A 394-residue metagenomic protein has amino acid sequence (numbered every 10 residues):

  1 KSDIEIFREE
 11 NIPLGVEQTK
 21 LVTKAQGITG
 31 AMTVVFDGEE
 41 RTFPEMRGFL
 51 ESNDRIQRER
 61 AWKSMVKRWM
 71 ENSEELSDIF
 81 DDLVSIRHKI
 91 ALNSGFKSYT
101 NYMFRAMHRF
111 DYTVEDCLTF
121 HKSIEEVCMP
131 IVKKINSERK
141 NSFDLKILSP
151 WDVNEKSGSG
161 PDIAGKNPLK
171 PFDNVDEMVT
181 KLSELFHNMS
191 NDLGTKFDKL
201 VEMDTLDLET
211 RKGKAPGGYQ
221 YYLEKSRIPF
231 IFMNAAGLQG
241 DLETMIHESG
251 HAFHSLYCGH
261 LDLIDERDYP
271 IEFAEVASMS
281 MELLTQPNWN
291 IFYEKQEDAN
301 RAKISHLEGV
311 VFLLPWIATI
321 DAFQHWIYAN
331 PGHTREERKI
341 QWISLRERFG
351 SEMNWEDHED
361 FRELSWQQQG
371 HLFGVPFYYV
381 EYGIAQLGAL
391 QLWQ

Functional and structural regions predicted by a protein language model:
K1-P168, K181: A well-structured
I6-F7, S64-N72, F110-L118, S159-P171 (+5 more regions): Glycine- and acidic
P44-R58, S159-I246, H251-S255: Active-site-adjacent "gating/activation" loops or surface patches in catalytic cores
F80-A91, F96-K97, I135-R139, G250-H260 (+1 more regions): Long, well-ordered alpha-helical segments
T100-A106, S149-G158, G217-P229, E248-H260 (+2 more regions): Active-site-adjacent bridging/hinge elements
V114-E115, E138, S142, M189-D192 (+4 more regions): Inter-helical turn/loop segments and adjacent helix faces that build the functional surface of alpha-helical bundle
V127, C258, Y269-D298, S305-E308 (+2 more regions): Post-HExxH zinc-binding segment in Zn-dependent metallohydrolases
E209, M245, F253, L283 (+5 more regions): C-terminal, non-catalytic "cap/extension" segments appended to globular domains
